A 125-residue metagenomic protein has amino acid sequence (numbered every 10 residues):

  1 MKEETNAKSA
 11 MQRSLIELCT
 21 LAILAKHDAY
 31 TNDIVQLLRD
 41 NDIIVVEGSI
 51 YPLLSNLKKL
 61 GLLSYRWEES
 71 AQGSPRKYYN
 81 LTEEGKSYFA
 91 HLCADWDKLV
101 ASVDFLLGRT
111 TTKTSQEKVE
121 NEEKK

Functional and structural regions predicted by a protein language model:
M1-S9: Short, Lys/Arg-enriched N-terminal segment that forms or immediately precedes the first helix of a structured domain
K8-S49: N-terminal helix-turn-helix DNA-binding core of bacterial DNA-binding proteins
N56: Alpha-helical DNA-recognition elements
G61: Glycine-centered, phosphate/nucleic-acid-interacting loop/turn motifs that mediate DNA/RNA or nucleotide
Y65: Short beta-strand "wing" residues that participate in macromolecule-binding interfaces
A71, P75-C93: Basic, amphipathic "hinge/linker" alpha-helix immediately C-terminal to the N-terminal HTH DNA-binding motif
S87-K125: Amphipathic alpha-helical dimerization/coiled-coil segments that flank or bridge DNA-binding/regulatory modules
